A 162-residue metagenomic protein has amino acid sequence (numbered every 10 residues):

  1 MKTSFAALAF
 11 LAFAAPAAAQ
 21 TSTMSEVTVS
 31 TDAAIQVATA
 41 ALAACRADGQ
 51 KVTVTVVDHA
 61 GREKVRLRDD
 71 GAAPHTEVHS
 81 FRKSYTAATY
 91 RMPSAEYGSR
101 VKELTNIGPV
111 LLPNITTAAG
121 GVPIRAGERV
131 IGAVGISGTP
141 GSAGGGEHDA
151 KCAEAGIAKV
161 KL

Functional and structural regions predicted by a protein language model:
M1-L8: Sec-dependent signal peptide recognition, specifically the positively charged N-region followed immediately by
A9, A14-P16: N-terminal signal peptide c-region/cleavage motif recognized by signal peptidases
Q20-L162: Flexible, solvent-exposed loop/hinge segments and secondary-structure transition points
